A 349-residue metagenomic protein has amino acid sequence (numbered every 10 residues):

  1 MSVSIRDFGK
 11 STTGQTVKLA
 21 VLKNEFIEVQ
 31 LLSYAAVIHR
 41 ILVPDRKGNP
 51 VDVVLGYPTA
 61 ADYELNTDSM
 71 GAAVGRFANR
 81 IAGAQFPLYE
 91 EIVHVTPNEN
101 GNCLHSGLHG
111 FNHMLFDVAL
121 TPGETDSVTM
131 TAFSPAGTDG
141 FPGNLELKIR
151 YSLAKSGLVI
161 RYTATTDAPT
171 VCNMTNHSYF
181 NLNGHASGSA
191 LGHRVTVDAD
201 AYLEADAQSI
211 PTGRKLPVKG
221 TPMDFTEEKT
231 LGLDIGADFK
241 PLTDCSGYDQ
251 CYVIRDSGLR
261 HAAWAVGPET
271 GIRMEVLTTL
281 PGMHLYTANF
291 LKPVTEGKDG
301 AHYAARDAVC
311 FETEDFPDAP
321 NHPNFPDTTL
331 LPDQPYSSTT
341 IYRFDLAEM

Functional and structural regions predicted by a protein language model:
M1-M349: An exposed, glycine/acidic-rich loop-and-rim segment of catalytic or binding clefts
